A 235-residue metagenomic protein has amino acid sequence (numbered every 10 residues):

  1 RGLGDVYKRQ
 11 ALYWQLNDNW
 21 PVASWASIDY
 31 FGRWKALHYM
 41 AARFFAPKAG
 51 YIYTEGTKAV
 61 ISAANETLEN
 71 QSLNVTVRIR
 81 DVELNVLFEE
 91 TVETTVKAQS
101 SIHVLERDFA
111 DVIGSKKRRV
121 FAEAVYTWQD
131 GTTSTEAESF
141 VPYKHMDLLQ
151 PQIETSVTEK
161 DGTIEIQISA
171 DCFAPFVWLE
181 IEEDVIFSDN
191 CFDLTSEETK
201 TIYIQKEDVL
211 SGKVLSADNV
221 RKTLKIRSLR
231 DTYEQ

Functional and structural regions predicted by a protein language model:
G2-Y7: Short, small-residue-biased leader/transition segments that mark boundaries at the very start of proteins
W14-W34: Substrate-binding cleft/loops of secretory-pathway carbohydrate-active enzymes
D18-S24, A59, N70, V82-V86 (+2 more regions): Flexible loop/turn segments at secondary-structure boundaries
K35-A64, V82, F140-D161: Low-complexity, acidic Ser/Thr/Pro/Gly-rich terminal tails and inter-domain linkers that flank the onset of structured
S62-T67, Q167-C172: Asparagine-centered strand-capping/turn motif at beta-strand->loop junctions
Q71-T76, A174-I181: Short, hydrophobic/aromatic beta-strand segments
R78-K116, D184-G212: Intrinsically disordered, low-complexity Pro/Gly/Ser/Thr-rich segments with frequent PxxP/GP/PP motifs and embedded
I102-H103, D108-P151, E207-Q235: Terminal connector regions
